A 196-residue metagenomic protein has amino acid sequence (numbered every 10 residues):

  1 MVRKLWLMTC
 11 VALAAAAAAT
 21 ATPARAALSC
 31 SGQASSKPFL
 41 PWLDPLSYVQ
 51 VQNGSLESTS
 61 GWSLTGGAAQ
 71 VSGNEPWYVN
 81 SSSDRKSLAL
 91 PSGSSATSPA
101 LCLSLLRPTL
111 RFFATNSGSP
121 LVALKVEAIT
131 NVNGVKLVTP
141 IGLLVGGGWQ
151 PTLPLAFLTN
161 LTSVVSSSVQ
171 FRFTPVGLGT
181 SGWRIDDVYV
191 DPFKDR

Functional and structural regions predicted by a protein language model:
M1-T9: Bacterial N-terminal signal peptides that target proteins for export
A15-P23: C-terminal segment of classical bacterial N-terminal signal peptides
A27-S29, L40-L43, V49-S87: Extracellular glycan-recognition surfaces and repeat-rich motifs
L56, P108-N116, S167-G177: Extracellular beta-strand-rich recognition modules
W62-T65, L90-P91, C102-R107, T115-A123 (+1 more regions): Extended, low-complexity, turn-rich repeat/linker tracts enriched in Gly/Pro/Ser/Thr and Asp/Glu that occur
S82-T109, L155: Short beta-strands within extracellular/lumenal beta-sheet-rich domains
N131-S168, V176-S181: Extracellular carbohydrate recognition and processing domains and analogous Trp-centered ligand-binding platforms
V176-R196: Extracellular carbohydrate recognition
